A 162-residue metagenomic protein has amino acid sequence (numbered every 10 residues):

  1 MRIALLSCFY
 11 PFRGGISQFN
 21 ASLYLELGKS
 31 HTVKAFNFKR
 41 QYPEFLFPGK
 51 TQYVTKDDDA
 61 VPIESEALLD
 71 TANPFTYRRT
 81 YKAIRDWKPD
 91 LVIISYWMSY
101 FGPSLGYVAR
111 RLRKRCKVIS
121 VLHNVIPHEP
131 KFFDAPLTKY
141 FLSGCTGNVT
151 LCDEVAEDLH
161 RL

Functional and structural regions predicted by a protein language model:
M1-A4: Extreme N-terminal starter segment of soluble prokaryotic enzymes
S7-A21, P43-E44, W97-G102: A short, glycine/small-residue-rich beta-strand->loop->alpha-helix junction that serves as a flexible
F9-R13, L25-K82, D86, V155 (+1 more regions): N-terminal strand-loop element at the rim of the active site of nucleotide-sugar-dependent glycosyltransferases
G15-E26, S104, F133, L137: Conserved alpha-helical elements of sugar-nucleotide-dependent glycosyltransferases
P74-T80, V92-R115: An aromatic- and histidine-rich active-site surface loop
L91-I93, A109-H128, V149: Active-site proximal beta-strand in glycosyltransferases
K117, N124-G144: Nucleotide-sugar donor phosphate/pyrophosphate-binding loop at the beta->alpha transition of glycosyltransferases
C145-L162: A short, active-site helix/loop in glycosyltransferases that binds the activated sugar's phosphate group
